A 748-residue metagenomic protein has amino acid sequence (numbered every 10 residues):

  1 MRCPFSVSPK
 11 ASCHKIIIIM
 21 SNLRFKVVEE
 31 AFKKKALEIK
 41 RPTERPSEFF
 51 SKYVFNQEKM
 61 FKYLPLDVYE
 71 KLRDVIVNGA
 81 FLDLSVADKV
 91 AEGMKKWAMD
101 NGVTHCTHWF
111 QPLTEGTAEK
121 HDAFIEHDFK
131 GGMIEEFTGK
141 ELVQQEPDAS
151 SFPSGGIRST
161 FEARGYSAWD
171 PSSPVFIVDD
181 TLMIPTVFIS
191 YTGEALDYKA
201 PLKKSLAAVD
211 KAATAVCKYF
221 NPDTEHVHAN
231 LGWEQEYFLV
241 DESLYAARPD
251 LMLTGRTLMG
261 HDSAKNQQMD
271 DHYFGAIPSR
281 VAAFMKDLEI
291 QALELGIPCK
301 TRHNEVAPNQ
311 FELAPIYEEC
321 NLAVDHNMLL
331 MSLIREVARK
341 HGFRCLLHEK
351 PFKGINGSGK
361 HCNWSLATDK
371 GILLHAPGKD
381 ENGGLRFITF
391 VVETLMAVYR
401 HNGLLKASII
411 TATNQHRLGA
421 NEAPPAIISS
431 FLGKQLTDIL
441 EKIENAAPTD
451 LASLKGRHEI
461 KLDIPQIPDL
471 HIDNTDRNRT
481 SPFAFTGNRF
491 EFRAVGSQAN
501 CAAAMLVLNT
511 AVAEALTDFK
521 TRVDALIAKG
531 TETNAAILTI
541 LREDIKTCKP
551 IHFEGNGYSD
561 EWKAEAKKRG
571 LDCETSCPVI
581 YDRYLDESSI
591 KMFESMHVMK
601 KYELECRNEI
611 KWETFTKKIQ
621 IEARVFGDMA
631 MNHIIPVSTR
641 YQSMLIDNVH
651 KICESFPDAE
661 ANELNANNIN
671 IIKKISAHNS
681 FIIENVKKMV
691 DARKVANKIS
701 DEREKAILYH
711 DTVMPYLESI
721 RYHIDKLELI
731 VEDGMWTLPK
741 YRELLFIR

Functional and structural regions predicted by a protein language model:
S21-T43, S159-F176, T181: N-terminal hydrophobic targeting/anchoring segments and the immediately downstream early-domain regions of hydrolases
K26-V27, K35, I39-F61, A207 (+2 more regions): Flexible inter-domain linker/hinge segments
E48-E162: Active-site core of metal-dependent hydrolases
V86-V90, F110-P112, K140-E141, F188 (+4 more regions): Active-site-proximal loop/turn and secondary-structure-junction residues that shape catalytic pockets, frequently
E162-L347, N356-G359, L366-E609: Glycine-rich, acidic/polar active-site loops that bind/position phosphate-bearing ligands
L541-R748: C-terminal amphipathic alpha-helical interaction region
